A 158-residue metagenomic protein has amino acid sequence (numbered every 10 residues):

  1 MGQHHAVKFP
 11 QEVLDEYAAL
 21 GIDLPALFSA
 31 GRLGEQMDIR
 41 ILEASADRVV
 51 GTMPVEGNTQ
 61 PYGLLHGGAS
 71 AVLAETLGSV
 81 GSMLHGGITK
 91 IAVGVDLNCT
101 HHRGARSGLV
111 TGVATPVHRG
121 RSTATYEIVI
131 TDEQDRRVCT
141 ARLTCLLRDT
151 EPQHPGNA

Functional and structural regions predicted by a protein language model:
M1-A158: Terminal targeting signals and extreme-terminal segments of soluble enzymes
